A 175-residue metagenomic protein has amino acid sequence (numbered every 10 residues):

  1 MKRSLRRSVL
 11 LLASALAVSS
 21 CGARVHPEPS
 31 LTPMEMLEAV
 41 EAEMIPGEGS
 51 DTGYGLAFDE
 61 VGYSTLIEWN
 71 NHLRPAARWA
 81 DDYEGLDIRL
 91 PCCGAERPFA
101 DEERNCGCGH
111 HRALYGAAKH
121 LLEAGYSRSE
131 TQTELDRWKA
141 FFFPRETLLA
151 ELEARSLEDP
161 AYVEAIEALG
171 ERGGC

Functional and structural regions predicted by a protein language model:
K2-V9: Bacterial N-terminal signal peptides that target proteins for export
S19-S20: C-terminal motif of bacterial Sec signal peptides marking the signal peptidase cleavage site
E28-L90: Acidic, glycine/proline-rich low-complexity segments that act as flexible tails and inter-domain linkers
I88-A100, E171: Acidic/His metal-coordination segments adjacent to aromatic residues that form catalytic metal sites in metalloenzymes
R97-G107, G116-A124: Second-shell loop/turn segments in exported
G109-A117, E130-T133: Extracytoplasmic/secreted proteins, especially bacterial periplasmic and envelope-associated proteins
S129-T147: Short, mixed-charge aromatic SLiMs
L149-C175: Long, charge-rich low-complexity segments
